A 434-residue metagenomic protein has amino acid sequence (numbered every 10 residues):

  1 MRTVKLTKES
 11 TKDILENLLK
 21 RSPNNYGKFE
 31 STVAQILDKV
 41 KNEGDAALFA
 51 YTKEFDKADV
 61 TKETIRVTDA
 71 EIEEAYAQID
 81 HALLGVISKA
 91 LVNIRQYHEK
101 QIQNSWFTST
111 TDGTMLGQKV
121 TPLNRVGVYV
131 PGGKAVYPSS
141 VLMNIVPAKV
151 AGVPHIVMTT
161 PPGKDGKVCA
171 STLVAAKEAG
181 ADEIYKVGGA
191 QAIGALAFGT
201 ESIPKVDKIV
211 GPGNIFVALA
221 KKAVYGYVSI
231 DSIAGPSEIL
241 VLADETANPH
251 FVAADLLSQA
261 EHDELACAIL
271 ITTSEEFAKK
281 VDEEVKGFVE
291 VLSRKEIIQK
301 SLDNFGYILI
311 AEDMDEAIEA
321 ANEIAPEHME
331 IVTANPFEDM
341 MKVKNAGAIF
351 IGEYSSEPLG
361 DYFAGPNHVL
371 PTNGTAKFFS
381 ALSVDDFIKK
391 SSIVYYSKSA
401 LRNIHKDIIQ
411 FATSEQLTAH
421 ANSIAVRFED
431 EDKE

Functional and structural regions predicted by a protein language model:
M1-N124: N-terminal Rossmann-like NAD(P)+-binding subdomain of aldehyde/semialdehyde dehydrogenases
Q103-T108, A266-I271, V291-L302, V332-T333 (+2 more regions): Flexible, glycine/charged-enriched surface loops at secondary-structure junctions
T108-V174: Conserved small-residue-rich beta-alpha loop and adjacent elements that most often cradle the phosphate/pyrophosphate
M143-P154, K177-A179, A197-I203, K221-A223 (+1 more regions): Alpha-helix C-terminal capping segments
G180-S258, H262-C267: Conserved NAD(P)+-binding/catalytic subdomain of aldehyde/semialdehyde dehydrogenases
V210-P212, S232-A243, Q259-D282, I298-L309 (+4 more regions): Short loop-to-beta-strand entry elements in the cores of soluble alpha/beta enzymes
E323-E434: C-terminal core of ALDH-fold dehydrogenases
